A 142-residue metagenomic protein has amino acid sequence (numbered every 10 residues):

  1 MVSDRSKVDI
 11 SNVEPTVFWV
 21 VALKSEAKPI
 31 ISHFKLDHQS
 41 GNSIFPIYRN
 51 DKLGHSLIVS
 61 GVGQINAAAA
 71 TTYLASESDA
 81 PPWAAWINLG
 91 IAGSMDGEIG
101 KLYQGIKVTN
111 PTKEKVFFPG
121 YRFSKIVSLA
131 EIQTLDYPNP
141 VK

Functional and structural regions predicted by a protein language model:
V2-R5, G41-K142: Glycine-rich phosphate- or other oxyanion-binding loops that anchor nucleotides, phosphorylated ligands
V8-H38, R49, G54-H55: Short, conserved "active-site rim" segments that organize catalytic pockets and cofactor/ligand binding
